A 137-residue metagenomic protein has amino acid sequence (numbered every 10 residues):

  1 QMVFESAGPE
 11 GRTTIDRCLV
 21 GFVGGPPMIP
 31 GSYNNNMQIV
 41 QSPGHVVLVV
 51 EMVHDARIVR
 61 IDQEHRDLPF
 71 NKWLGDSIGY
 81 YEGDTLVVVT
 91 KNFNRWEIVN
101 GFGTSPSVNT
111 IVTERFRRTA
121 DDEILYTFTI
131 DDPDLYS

Functional and structural regions predicted by a protein language model:
Q1-S137: PEST-like low-complexity, intrinsically disordered acidic/proline/serine-rich tracts that flank trafficking/processing
